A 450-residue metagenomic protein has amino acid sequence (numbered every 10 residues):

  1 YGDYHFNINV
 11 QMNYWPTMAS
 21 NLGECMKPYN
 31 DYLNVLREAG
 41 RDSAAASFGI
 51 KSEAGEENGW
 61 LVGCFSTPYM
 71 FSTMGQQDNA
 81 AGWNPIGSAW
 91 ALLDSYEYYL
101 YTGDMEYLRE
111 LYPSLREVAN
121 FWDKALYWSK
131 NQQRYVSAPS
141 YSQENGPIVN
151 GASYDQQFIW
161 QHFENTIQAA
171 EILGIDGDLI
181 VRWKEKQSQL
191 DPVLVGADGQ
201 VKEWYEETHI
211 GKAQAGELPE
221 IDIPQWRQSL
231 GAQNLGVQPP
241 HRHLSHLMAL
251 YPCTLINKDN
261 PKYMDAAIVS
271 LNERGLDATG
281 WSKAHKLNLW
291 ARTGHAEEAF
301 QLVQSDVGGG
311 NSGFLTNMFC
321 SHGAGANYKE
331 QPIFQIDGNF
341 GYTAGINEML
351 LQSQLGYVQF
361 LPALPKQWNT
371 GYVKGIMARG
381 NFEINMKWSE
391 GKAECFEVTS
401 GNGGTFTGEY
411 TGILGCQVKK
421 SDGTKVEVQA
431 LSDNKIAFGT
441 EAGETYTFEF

Functional and structural regions predicted by a protein language model:
Y1, L36-G40, L100-G103, L111-N120 (+2 more regions): Primarily short, surface-exposed interaction patches in extracytoplasmic proteins
F6-D42, A54-G55, N79-Y101, M105 (+4 more regions): Active-site core of glycosidic bond-cleaving carbohydrate-active enzymes
R37-M74: Active-site cradle of extracellular carbohydrate-active enzymes
E110, Y127-S137, I175-R182, F360: Short, glycine/acidic-rich hinge or "gate" loops at secondary-structure transitions that mediate conformational
Y112-P113, N120, A284, A344 (+1 more regions): Short alpha-helical basic/polar micro-motif
E117-I172: Acidic/histidine-rich catalytic neighborhood
S137, V201-W204, F360, I376: Short clusters of hydrophobic/aromatic residues that line enzyme substrate/ligand-binding pockets
I175, E297-F450: Non-catalytic C-terminal accessory modules of carbohydrate-active enzymes
